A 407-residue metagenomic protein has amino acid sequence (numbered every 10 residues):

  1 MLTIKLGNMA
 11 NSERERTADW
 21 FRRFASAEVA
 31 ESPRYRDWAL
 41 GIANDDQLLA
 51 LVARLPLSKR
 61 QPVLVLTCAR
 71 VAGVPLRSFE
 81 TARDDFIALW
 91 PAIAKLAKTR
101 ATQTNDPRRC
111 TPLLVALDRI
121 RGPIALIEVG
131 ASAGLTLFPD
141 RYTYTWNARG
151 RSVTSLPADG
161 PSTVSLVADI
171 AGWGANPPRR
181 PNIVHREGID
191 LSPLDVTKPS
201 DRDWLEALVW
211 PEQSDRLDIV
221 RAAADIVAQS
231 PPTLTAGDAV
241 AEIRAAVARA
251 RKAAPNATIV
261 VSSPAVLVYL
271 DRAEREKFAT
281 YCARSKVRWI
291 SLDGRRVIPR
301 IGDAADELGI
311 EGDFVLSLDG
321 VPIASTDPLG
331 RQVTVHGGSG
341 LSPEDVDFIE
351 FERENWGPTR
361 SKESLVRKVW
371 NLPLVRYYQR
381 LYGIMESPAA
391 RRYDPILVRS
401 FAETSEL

Functional and structural regions predicted by a protein language model:
M1-R54: Non-catalytic accessory regions outside enzyme or core folds
D37-P123, L135-T143: Class I SAM-dependent methyltransferase Rossmann-like catalytic core, especially the SAM/SAH-binding loop
L55, P75, R100, T104 (+3 more regions): Class I S-adenosyl-L-methionine-dependent methyltransferase module
I259-R272: A short SAM/SAH-binding and catalytic strip from SAM-dependent methyltransferases
Y269-L318: C-terminal substrate-binding/active-site "lid" region of AdoMet-derived donor-dependent transferases
G340-D347: Short, Lys/Arg-enriched anionic-surface-contact patches
E350-A390: Amphipathic, hydrophobic secondary-structure cores in small proteins
A389-E403: Short Lys/Arg-enriched helix C-cap and helix-to-coil transition segments that create basic nucleic-acid-contact patches
